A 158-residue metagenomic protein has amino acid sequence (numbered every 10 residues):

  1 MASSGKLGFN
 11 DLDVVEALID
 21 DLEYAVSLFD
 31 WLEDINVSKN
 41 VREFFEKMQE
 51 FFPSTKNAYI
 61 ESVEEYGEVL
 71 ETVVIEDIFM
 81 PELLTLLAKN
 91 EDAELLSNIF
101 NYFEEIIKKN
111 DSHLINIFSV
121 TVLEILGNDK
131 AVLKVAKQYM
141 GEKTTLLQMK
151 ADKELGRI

Functional and structural regions predicted by a protein language model:
M1-G8, S54, A58, F79: N-terminal alpha-helical scaffold/docking segments in eukaryotic complex subunits
G5-I19, A88-Q138: Amphipathic protein-protein interaction modules
D13-Y59: Long amphipathic alpha-helical segments with strong coiled-coil/leucine-zipper propensity
I19-N36, V132-I158: Eukaryotic acidic, Ser/Thr-rich intrinsically disordered low-complexity regions
K47, S62, E105-I106, Y139: Alpha-solenoid HEAT/Armadillo-like helical repeat scaffolds in large eukaryotic proteins
K56, I60-V74: Acidic, glycine-rich low-complexity segments with interspersed aromatic residues
S62-Y66, I106-K108, A151-E154: Helix-loop junctions that connect tandem helical modules in alpha-solenoid scaffolds
T72-L83: HEAT-repeat alpha-solenoid elements in large eukaryotic scaffold proteins
